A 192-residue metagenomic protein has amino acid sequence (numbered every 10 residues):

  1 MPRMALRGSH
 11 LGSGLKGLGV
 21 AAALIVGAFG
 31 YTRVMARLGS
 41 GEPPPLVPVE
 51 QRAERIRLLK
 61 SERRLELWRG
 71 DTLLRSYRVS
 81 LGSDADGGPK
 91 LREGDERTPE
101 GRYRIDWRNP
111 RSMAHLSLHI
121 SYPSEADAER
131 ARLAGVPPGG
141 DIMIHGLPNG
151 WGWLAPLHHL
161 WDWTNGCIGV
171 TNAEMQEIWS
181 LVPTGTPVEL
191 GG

Functional and structural regions predicted by a protein language model:
M1-S13: N-terminal Lys/Arg-rich, disordered targeting/topogenic segments
P2, A28-P43: Long, hydrophobic N-terminal alpha-helical segment
L6, N109-G192: Exported/periplasmic cell-wall-interacting domains
L15-R33: Hydrophobic membrane-insertion alpha-helices, especially the h-region of bacterial N-terminal signal peptides
G41-R55, K60-S61, L81-D106, E125-R130 (+2 more regions): N-terminal post-signal-peptidase region of extra-cytosolic proteins
G70-D71, R108-P110: Short polar/acidic secondary-structure junctions
T72-D84: Short Gly/aromatic-enriched secondary-structure transition segments
